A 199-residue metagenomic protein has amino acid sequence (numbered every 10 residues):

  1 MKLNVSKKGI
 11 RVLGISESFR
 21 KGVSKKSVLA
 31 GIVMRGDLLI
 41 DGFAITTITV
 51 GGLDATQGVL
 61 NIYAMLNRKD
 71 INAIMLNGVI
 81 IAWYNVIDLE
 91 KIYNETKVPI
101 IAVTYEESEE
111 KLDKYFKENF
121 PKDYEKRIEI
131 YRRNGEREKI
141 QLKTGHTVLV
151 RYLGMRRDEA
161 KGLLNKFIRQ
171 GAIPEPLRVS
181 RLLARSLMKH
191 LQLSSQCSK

Functional and structural regions predicted by a protein language model:
M1-G22: Two-metal-ion RNase H-like nuclease active-site motif
K7, K26, V50, D54-G58 (+5 more regions): Conserved active-site and cofactor/substrate-binding residues in soluble primary-metabolism enzymes
G14, M75, I101-T104: A structural signal for short, well-ordered beta-strand segments and their strand-loop junctions that often border
S18-G22, G78-I87, Y105-E110, M155-R157: Gly/Ser/Thr-rich loops at beta-strand to alpha-helix junctions that form or flank small-molecule/cofactor-binding
R20, A64, P121, E136 (+1 more regions): Generic secondary-structure signature for well-ordered alpha-helical cores
K26-A82: A glycine-rich, hydrophobic loop/mini-helix early in the fold
D88-V148: Long, charge-dense
Y152-K199: Charge-patterned, long linear interaction tracts outside catalytic cores
